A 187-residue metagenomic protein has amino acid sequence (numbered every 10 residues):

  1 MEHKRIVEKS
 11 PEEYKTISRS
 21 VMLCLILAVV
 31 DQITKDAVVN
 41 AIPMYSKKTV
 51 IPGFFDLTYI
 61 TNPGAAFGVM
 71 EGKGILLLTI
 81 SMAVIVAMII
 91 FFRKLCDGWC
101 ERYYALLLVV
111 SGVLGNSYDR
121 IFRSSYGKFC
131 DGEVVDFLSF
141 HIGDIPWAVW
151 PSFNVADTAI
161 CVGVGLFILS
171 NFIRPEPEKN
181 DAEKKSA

Functional and structural regions predicted by a protein language model:
M1-A187: Alpha-helical transmembrane bundles and membrane-interface segments of multipass inner-membrane proteins
